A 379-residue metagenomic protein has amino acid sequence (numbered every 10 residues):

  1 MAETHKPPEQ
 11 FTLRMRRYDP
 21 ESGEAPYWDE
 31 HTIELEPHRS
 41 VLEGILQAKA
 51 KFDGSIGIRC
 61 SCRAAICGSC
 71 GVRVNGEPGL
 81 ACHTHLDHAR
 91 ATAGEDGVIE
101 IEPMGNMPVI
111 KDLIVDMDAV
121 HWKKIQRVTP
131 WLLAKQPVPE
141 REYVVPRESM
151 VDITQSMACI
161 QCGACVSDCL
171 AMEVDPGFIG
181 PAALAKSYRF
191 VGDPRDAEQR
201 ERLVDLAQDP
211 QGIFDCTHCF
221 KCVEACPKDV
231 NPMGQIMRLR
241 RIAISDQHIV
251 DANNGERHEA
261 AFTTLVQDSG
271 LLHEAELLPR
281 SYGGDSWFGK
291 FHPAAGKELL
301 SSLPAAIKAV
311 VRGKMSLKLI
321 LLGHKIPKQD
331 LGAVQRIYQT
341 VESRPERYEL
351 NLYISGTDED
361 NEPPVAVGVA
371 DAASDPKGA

Functional and structural regions predicted by a protein language model:
M1-E3, A50-C60: Charged, amphipathic alpha-helical segments
P7-H31: Eukaryote-biased recognition of intrinsically disordered, low-complexity regulatory segments
W28-S40: Short, contiguous acidic and Ser/Thr-rich linear segments
P37-G54, G97-S355: Ferredoxin-type iron-sulfur electron-transfer modules in oxidoreductases and energy-metabolism complexes
G57, C62-G71: Short, structured protein-protein interaction patches enriched in aromatics and acidic/basic residues, typified by
V74-G76: Short strand-turn-strand beta-turns centered on an Asx-Gly dipeptide
V365-A379: Long, low-complexity, intrinsically disordered segments
